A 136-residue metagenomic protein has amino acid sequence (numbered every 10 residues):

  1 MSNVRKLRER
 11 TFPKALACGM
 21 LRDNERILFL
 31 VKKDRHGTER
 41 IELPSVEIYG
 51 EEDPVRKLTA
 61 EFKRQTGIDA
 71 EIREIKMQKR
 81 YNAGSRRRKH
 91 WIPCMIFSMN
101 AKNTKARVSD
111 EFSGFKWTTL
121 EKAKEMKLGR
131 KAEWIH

Functional and structural regions predicted by a protein language model:
M1-C18: Acidic, metal-coordinating catalytic segment for phosphate/diphosphate chemistry, firing primarily on the Nudix
T11-P13, R40, R87-P93: A generic structural micro-feature
D23, K79-K105, K116: Active-site-adjacent beta-strand/loop module that shapes the phosphate/pyrophosphate-binding cleft
D23-Q65: Conserved Nudix-box catalytic region and its N-terminal flanking loop in Nudix hydrolases and closely related
I68-Q78: A short coil-to-beta-strand element that immediately follows conserved catalytic motifs
S98, R107-H136: NUDIX/MutT-family hydrolases
